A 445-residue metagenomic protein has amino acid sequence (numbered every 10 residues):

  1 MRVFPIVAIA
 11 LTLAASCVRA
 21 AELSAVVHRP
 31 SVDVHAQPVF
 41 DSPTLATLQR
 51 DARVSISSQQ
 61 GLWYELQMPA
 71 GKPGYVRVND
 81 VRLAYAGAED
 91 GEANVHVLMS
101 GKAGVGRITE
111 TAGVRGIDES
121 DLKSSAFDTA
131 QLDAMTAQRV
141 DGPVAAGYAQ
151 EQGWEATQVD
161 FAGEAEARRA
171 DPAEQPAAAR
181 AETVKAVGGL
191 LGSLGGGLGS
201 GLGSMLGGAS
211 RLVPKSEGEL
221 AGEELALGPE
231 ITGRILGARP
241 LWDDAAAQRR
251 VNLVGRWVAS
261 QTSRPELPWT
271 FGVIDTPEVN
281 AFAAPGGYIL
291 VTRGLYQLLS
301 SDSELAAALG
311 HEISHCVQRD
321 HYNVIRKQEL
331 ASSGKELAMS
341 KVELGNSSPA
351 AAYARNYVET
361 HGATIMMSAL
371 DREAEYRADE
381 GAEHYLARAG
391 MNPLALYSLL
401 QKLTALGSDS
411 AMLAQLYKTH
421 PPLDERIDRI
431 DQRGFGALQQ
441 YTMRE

Functional and structural regions predicted by a protein language model:
P5-A15: Bacterial N-terminal signal peptides
S16-A21: Sec/Tat signal peptide C-region and signal peptidase I cleavage site
R29, P43, S55, Q59 (+1 more regions): Boundary regions of SH3-family modules and the immediately adjacent low-complexity/disordered segments in eukaryotic
P30-P38: Short, structured beta-strand/loop micro-motifs enriched in basic residues and often containing a Trp
V39-S42, A245: Short, solvent-exposed loop/turn positions at domain surfaces that link secondary-structure elements or cap domain
K123-E445: A Zn2+-metalloprotease active-site environment signal
